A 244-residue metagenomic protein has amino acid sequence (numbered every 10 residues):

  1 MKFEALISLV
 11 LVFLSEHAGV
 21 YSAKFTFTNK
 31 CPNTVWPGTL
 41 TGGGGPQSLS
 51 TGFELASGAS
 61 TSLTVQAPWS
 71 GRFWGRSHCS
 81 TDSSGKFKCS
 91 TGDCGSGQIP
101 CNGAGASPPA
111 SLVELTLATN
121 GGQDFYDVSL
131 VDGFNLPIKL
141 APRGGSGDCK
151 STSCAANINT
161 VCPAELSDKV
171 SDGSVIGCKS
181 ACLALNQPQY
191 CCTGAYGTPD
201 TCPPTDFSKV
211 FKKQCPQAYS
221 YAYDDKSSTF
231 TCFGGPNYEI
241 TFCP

Functional and structural regions predicted by a protein language model:
K2-P244: Extracellular low-complexity, O-glycosylation-prone Ser/Thr/Pro/Gly-rich "stalks" and linkers flanking catalytic
